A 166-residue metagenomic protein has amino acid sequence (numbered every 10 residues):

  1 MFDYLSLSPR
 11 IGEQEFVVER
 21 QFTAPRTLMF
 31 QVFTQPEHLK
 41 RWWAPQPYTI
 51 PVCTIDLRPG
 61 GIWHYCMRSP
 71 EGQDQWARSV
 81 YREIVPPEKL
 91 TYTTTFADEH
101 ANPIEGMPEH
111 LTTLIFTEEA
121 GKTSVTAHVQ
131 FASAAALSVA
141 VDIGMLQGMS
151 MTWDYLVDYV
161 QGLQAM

Functional and structural regions predicted by a protein language model:
M1-T49: Hydrophobic ligand-binding cavity/cleft-lining segments
E13-E19, I62, W76, K89 (+2 more regions): Intrinsic-disorder/low-complexity, polar/charged segments enriched in Ser/Thr/Lys/Arg/Asp/Glu/Gln
V17, E37-W76, M166: Short beta-edge strand/loop motif at the mouth of beta-sheet-based domains
R20, V52-I55, A77-E83, E109-E118: Hydrophobic/aromatic beta-strand elements that line small-molecule binding cavities or substrate pockets in beta-rich
P25, P70-G72, I84-P86, A97-E99 (+2 more regions): Short coil/turn motifs at secondary-structure junctions
R26-T27, D56-R58, R82-K89, I115-S124: A short, structured loop/turn motif at beta-sheet edges
M29, L39, W63, Y81 (+4 more regions): Hydrophobic pocket/interface hotspot
T93, A101-Q147: Beta-strand/loop substructures that line and gate deep hydrophobic ligand-binding cavities in soluble
